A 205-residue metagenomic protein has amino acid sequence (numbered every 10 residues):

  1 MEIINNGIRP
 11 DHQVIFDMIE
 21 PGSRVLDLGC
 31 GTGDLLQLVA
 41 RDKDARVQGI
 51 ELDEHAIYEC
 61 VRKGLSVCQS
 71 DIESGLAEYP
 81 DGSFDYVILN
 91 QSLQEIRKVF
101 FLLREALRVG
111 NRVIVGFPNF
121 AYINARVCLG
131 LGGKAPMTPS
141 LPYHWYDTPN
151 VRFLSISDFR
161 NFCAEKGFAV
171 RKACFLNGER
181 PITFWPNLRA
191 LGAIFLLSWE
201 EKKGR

Functional and structural regions predicted by a protein language model:
N6-G22: Conserved alpha-helix/loop element of class I SAM-dependent methyltransferases that forms part of the SAM/SAH-binding
G29-G31: Class I SAM-dependent methyltransferase "Motif I" SAM/SAH-binding loop
G33-Q37: Glycine-rich SAM-binding Motif I of class I
L38-G75: Class I SAM-dependent methyltransferase SAM/SAH-binding core
G75-D81: Short conserved loop adjoining the S-adenosyl-L-methionine
Y86-K98: A short SAM/SAH-binding and catalytic strip from SAM-dependent methyltransferases
F100-R108, R112-K202: S-adenosyl-L-methionine-dependent methyltransferase catalytic module, highlighting the catalytic core
